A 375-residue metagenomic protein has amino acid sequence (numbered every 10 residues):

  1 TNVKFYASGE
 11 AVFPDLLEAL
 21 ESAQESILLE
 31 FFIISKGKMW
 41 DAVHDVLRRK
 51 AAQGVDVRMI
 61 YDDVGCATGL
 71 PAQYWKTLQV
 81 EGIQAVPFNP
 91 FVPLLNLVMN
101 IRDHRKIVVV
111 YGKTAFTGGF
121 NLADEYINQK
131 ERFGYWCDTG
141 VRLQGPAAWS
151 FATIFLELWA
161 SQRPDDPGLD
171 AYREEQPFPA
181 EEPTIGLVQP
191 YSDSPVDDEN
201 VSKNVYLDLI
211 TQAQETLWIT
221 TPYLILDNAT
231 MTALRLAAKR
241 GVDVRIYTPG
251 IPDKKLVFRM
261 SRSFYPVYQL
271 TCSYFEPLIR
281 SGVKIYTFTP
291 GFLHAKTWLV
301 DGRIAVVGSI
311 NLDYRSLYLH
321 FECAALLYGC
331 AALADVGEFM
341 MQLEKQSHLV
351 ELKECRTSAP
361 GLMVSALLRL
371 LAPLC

Functional and structural regions predicted by a protein language model:
T1-C375: Charged, low-complexity intrinsically disordered terminal segments
